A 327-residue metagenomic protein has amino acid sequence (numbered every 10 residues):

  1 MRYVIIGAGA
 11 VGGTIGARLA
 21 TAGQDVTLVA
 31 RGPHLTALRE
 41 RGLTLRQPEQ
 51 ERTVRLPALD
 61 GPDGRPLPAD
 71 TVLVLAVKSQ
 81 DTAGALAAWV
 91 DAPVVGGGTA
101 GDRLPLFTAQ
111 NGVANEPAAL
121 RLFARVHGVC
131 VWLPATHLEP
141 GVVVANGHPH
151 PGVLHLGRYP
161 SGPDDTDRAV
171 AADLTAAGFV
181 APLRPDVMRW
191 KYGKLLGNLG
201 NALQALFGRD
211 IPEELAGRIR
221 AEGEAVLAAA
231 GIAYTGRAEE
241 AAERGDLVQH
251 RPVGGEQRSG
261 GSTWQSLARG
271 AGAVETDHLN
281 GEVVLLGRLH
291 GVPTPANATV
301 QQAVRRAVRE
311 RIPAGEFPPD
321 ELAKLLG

Functional and structural regions predicted by a protein language model:
M1-E51: NAD(P)+-binding Rossmann beta1-loop-alpha1 motif at the extreme N-terminus of oxidoreductases
R2, D25, P105, R125 (+1 more regions): Residues at the starts of beta-strands that form the adenosine-phosphate
Q24, L43, A124, F179 (+1 more regions): Short phosphate-binding/catalytic loops that engage adenosine nucleotides
Q50-V143: Rossmann-like NAD(P)(H) cofactor-binding subdomain of soluble oxidoreductases
P93-A100, V143-R158, A202-R209, G260-A268: Helix-loop-beta segment of a Rossmann-like dinucleotide-binding subdomain
N111-L196, G200: Rossmann-fold dinucleotide-binding core
V187-L227, H250-S259: Active-site-proximal catalytic alpha-helix in oxidoreductases
G217-G327: NAD(P)-dependent Rossmann-like dehydrogenase/reductase catalytic/cofactor-binding core
